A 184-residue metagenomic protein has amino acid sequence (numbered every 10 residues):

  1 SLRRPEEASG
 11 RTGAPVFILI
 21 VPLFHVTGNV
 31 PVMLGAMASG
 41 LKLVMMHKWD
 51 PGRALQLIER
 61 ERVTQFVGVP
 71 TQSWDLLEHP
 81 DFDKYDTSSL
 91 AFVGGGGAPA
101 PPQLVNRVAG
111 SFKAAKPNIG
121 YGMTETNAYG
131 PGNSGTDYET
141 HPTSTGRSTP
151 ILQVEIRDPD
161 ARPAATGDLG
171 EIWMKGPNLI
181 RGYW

Functional and structural regions predicted by a protein language model:
S1-V16, F24-T64, H79: Conserved AMP-binding/adenylation subdomain of ANL enzymes
V26, G97, L179-I180: Glycine-rich phosphate/pyrophosphate-binding beta-alpha loops
A38-L41, L55, R60-G68, L77-T140 (+2 more regions): Gly/Ser/Thr-rich phosphate-binding loop
Q72-S73, A100, L179: Alpha-helix capping/helix-boundary segments
Y138, P177-W184: Conserved ANL (AMP-binding/adenylate-forming) active-site segment centered on the GW(Y/F)…HTG consensus within
G146, A165-G167, G182-Y183: Active-site glycine/GP-rich loop and adjacent strand/helix microenvironment that borders small-molecule binding pockets
E155-M174: Conserved beta-loop-beta connector loops within the AMP-binding
